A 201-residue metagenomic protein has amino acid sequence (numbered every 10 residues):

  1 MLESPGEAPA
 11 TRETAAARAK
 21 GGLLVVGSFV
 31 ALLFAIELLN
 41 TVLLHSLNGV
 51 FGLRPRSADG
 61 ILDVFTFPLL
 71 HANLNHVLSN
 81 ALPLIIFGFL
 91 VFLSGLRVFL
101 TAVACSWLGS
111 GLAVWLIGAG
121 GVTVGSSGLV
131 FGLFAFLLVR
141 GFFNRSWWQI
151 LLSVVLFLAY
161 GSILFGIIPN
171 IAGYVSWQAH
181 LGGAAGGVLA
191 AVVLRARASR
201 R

Functional and structural regions predicted by a protein language model:
L2-R201: A detector for small-residue-rich transmembrane helices and their helix-helix packing motifs
